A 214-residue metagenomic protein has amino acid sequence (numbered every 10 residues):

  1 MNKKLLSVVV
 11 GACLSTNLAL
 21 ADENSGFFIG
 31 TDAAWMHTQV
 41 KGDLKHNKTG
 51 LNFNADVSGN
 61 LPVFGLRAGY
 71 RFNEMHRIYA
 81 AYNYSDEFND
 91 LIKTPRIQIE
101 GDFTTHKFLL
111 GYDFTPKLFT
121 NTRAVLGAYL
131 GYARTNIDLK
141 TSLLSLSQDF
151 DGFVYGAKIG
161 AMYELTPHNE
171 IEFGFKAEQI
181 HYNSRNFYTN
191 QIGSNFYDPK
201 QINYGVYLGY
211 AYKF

Functional and structural regions predicted by a protein language model:
M1-G26: Cleavable N-terminal export/targeting peptides
D22-G26, W35-H37, R67-T141, Q201-F214: Gram-negative (and chloroplast) outer-membrane scaffold detector with strong preference for beta-barrel transmembrane
M36-R67, F150-D151: Surface-exposed strand-loop-strand hairpins of Gram-negative outer-membrane beta-barrel proteins
K41-G50, N89-I97, N136-S145, N183-I192: Outer-membrane beta-barrel translocator domains and adjoining extracellular loop/strand segments of Gram-negative
G42, S85-L91, A157, L165-F214: Predominantly the C-terminal beta-signal and adjacent terminal strand-loop region of outer-membrane beta-barrel
L51-N60, I97-T104, L144-F153, G193-I202: Replace "Gram-negative outer membrane beta-barrel proteins" with "bacterial and organellar outer membrane beta-barrel
N121-E172: A charged, solvent-exposed segment within the mature domains of Sec-exported extracytoplasmic proteins
